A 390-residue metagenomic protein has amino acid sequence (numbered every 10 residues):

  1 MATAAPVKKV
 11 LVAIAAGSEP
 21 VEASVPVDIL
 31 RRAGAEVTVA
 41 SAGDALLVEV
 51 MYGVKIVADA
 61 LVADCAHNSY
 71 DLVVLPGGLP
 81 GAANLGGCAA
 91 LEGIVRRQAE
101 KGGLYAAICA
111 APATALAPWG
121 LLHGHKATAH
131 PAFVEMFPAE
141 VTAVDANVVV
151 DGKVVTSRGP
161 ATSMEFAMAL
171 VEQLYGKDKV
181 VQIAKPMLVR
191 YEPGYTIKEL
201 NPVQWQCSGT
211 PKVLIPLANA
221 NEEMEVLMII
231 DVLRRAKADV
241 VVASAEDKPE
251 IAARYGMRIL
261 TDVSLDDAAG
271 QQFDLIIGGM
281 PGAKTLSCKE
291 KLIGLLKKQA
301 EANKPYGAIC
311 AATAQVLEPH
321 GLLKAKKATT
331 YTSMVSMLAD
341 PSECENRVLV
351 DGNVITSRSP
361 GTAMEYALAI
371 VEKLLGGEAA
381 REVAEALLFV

Functional and structural regions predicted by a protein language model:
M1-G103, T114-G124, V134-M136, E140-D145 (+4 more regions): Extended, subdomain-level signal for the structured scaffold at the beginning of enzyme domains
Y105-A106, A127, Y306-G307: A short beta-strand/loop micro-motif in the catalytic core of glycosyltransferases that engages the nucleotide-sugar
I108-P112, I309-A312: Short, thiol/selenol-centered motifs that function as redox-active sites or metal-ligating centers
